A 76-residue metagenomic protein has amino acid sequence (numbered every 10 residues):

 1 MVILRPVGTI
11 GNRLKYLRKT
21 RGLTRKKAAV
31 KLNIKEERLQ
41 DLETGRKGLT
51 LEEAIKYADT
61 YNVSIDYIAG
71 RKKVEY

Functional and structural regions predicted by a protein language model:
M1-T20: A short, Lys/Arg-rich alpha-helix, primarily the initiator
N12, G22-L23, L49-E52: Residue-level signal for the short linker/turn that defines the boundary of a DNA-recognition helix
K19, V30, D59: Alpha-helical residues within the helix-turn-helix
G22-D41: Short alpha-helical DNA-recognition segment
R46-K56, V74-E75: Short, basic-rich loop-to-helix N-cap that marks the start of a DNA-contacting helix
E52-Y67: DNA major-groove recognition helix of helix-turn-helix/homeodomain DNA-binding modules
Y67-Y76: Short amphipathic recognition helices of helix-turn-helix/homeodomain-type DNA-binding modules
